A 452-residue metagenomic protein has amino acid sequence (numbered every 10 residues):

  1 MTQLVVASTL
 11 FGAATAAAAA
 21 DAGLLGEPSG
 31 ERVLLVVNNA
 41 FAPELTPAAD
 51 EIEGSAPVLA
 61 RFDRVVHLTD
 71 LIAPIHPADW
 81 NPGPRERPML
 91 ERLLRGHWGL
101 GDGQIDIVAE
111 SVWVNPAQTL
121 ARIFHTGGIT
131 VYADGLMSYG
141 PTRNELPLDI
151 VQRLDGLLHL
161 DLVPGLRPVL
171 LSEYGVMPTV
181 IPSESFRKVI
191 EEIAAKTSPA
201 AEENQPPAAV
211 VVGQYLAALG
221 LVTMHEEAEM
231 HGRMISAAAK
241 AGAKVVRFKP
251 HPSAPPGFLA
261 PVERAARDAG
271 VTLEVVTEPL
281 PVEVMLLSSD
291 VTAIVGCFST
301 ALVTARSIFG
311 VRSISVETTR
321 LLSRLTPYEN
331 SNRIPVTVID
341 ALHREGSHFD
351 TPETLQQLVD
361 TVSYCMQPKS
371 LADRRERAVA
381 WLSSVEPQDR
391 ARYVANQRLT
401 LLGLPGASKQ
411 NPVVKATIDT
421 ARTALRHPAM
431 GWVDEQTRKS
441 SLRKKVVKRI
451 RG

Functional and structural regions predicted by a protein language model:
V5-I150: Active-site and donor-binding regions of nucleotide-sugar-utilizing enzymes
L10-A13, A40-E44, V112-P116, M137 (+4 more regions): Short acidic, S/G/P-rich loop/turn micro-motifs used as interaction or catalytic elements
E44-A48, Y139-E145, G220, V284-M285 (+2 more regions): Short, charged, surface-exposed secondary-structure boundary motifs
Y132-G220: A nucleotide-sugar donor-handling region in carbohydrate enzymes
T197-P255: Conserved catalytic-core segment of nucleotide-activated headgroup transferases in glycan assembly
A239-E278: Catalytic donor nucleotide-activated moiety binding site of glycosyltransferases and closely related
V282-P327: A donor-sugar binding/catalytic signature common to diverse glycosyltransferases and related nucleotide-sugar
L325-E435: Leloir-type glycosyltransferase catalytic cores
